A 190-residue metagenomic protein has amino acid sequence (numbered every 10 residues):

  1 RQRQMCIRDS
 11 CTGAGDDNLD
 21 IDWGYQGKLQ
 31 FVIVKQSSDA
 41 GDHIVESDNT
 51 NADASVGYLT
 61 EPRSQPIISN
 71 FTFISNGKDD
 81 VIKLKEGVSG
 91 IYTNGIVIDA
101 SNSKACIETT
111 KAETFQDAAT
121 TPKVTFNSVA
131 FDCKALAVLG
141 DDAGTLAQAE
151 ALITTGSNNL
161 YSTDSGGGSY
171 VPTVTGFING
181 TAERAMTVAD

Functional and structural regions predicted by a protein language model:
R1-Q4, R8-D190: Extracellular beta-rich repeat passengers
